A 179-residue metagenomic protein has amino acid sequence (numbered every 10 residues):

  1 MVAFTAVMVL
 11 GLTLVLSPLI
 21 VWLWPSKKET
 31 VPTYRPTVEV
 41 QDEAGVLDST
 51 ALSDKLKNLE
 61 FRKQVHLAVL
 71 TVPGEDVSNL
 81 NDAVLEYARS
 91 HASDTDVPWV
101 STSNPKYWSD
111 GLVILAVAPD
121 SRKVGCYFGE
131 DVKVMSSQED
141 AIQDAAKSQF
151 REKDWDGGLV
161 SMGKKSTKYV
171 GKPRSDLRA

Functional and structural regions predicted by a protein language model:
M1-I114, P119-A179: A structural boundary signal for the start of the first folded domain, especially the loop/turn and N-capping region
